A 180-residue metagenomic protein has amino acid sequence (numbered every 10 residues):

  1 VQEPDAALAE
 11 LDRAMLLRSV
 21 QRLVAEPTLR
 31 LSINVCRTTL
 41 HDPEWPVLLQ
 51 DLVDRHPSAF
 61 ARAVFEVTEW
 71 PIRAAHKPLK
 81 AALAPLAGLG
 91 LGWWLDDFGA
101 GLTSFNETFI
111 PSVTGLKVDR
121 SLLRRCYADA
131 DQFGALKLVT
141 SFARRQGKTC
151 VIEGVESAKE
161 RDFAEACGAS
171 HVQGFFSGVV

Functional and structural regions predicted by a protein language model:
V1-Q2: A short, polar/charged loop-to-alpha-helix boundary motif
A6-L79, G154: Catalytic core of bacterial c-di-GMP phosphodiesterases, primarily the EAL and HD-GYP domains, capturing alpha-helical
M15, S19-R22, W45-L52, P78-L86 (+3 more regions): A general structural detector for well-ordered alpha-helical segments in enzyme core domains, enriched
T28-R30, S58-R62, G88-G90, V113 (+1 more regions): A general structural motif
C36-H41, E66-A75, L91-V180: EAL-family c-di-GMP phosphodiesterase catalytic domain
